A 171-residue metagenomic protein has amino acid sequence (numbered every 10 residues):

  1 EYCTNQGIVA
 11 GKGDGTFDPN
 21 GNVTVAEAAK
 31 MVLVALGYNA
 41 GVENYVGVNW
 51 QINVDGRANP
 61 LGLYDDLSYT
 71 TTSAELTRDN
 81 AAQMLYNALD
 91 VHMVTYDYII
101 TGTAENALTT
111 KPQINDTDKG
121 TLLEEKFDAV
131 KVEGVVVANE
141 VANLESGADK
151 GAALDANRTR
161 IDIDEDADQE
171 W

Functional and structural regions predicted by a protein language model:
E1-E170: N-terminal propeptides
